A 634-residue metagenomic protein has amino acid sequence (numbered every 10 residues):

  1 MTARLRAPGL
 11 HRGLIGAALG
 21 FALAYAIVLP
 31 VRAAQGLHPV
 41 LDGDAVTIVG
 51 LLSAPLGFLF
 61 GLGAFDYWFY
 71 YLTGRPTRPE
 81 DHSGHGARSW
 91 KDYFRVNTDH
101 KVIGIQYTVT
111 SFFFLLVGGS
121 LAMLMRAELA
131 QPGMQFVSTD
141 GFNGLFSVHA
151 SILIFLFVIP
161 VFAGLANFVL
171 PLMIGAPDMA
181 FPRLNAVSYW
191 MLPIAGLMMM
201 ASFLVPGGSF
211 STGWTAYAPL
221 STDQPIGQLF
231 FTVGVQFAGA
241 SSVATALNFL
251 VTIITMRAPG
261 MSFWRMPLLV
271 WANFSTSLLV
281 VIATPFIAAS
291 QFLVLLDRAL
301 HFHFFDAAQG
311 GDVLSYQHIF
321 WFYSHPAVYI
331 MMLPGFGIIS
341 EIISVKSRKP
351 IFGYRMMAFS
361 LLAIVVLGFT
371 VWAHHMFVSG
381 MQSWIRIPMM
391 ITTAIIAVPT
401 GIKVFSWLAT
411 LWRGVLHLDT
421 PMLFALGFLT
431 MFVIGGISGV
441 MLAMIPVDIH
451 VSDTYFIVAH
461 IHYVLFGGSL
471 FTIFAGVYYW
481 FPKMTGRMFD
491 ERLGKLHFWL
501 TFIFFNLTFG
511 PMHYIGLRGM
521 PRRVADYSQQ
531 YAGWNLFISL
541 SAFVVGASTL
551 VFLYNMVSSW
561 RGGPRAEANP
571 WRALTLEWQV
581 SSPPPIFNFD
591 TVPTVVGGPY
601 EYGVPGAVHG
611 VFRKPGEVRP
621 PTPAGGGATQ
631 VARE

Functional and structural regions predicted by a protein language model:
M1-E634: Membrane-embedded and interfacial regions of multi-pass energy-transducing membrane proteins
